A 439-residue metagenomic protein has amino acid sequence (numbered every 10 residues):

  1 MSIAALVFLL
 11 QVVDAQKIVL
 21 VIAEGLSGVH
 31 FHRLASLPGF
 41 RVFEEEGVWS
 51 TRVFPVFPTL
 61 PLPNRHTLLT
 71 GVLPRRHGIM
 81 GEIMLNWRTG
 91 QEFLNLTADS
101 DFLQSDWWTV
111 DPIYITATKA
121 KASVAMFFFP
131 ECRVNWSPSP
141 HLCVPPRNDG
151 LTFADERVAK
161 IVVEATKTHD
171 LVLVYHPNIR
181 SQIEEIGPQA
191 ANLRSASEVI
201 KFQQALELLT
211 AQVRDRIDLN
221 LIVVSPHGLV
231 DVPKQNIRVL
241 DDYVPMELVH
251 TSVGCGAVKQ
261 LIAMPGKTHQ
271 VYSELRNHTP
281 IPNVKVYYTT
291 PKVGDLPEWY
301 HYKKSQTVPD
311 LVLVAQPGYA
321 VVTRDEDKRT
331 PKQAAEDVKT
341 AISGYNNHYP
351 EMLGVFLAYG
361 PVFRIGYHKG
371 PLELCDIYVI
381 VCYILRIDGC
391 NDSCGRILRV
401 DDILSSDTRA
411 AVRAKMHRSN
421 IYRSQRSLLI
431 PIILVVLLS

Functional and structural regions predicted by a protein language model:
M1-A15, S427-L438: Cleavable N-terminal signal peptides of Sec/SRP-targeted secreted and luminal proteins
L20, G39, K201-L240, V381: Metal-dependent active-site segment of extracytoplasmic phospho-/sulfohydrolases and closely related
G28-H77: Short, structured active-site-proximal loop/turn typified by the sulfatase FGly-forming signature C/S-X-P-X-R
T51-L69, F128-V134, S393-D401: Short, solvent-exposed turn/loop segments enriched in Gly/Ser/Thr/Pro and often Arg
T67-P188: His/Asp/Glu-rich, glycine-adjacent segments that coordinate divalent cations and/or stabilize oxyanion chemistry on
H227-M264: Acidic/histidine-rich catalytic neighborhood
V253-I380, D388: Active-site neighborhoods of enzymes that stabilize oxyanions during catalysis
T408-L429: C-terminal GPI-anchoring signal of eukaryotic secretory precursors
